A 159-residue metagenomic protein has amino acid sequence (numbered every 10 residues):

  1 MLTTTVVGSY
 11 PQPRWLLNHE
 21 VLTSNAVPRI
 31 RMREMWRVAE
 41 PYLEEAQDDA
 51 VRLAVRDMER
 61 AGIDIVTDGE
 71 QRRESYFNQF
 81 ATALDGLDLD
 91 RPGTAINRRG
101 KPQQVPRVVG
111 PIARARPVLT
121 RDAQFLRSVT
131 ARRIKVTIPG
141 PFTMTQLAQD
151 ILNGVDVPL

Functional and structural regions predicted by a protein language model:
M1-L159: Domain-level signal for soluble alpha/beta catalytic cores
